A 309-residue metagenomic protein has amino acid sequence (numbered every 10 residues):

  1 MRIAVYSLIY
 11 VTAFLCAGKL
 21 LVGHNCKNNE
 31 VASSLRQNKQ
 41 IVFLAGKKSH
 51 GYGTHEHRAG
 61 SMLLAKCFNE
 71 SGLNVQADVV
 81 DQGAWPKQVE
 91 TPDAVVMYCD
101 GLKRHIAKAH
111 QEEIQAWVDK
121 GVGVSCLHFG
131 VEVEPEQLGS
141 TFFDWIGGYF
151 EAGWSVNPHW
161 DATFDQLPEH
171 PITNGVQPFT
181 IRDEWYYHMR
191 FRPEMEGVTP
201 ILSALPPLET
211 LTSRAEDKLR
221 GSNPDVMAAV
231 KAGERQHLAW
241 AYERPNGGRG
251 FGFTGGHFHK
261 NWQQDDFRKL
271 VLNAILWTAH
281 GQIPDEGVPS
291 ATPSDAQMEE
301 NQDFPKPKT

Functional and structural regions predicted by a protein language model:
M1-V5: Positively charged n-region of N-terminal signal peptides that target proteins for export
L8, F14-Q37: Bacterial Sec-dependent signal peptides at the C-terminal "C-region" and cleavage site
N28-K39, L63-K66, S71, T210 (+1 more regions): Extracellular ligand-binding/catalytic regions of CAZymes and related secreted enzymes and adhesion modules
F43, S49-V133: Helical hinge/lid and interdomain linker segments adjacent to catalytic or ligand-binding clefts that mediate domain
S49-T54, A77, L208-T212, N261-Q264: Short, solvent-exposed loop/turn elements at domain surfaces
A59, L63, A109, E113 (+3 more regions): Extracytoplasmic/secreted proteins, especially bacterial periplasmic and envelope-associated proteins
R104-P178: A glycine-rich, often tryptophan-bearing local segment used as a flexible ligand/cofactor-contacting loop or short
E151-N246: Catalytic beta-strand/loop cores that center a nucleophilic Ser/Cys/Thr and support acyl-enzyme chemistry
